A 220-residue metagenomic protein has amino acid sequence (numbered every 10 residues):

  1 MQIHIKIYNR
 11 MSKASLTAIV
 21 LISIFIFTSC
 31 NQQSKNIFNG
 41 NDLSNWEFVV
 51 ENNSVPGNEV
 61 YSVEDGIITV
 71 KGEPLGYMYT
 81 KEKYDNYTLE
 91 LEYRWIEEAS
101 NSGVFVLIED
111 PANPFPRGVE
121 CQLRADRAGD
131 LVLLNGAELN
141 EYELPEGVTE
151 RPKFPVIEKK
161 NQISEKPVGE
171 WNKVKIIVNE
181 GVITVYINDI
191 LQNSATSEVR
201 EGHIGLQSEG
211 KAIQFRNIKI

Functional and structural regions predicted by a protein language model:
M1-S34: Bacterial Sec-dependent N-terminal signal peptides
C30-I220: Carbohydrate-interacting regions of secretory-pathway proteins
